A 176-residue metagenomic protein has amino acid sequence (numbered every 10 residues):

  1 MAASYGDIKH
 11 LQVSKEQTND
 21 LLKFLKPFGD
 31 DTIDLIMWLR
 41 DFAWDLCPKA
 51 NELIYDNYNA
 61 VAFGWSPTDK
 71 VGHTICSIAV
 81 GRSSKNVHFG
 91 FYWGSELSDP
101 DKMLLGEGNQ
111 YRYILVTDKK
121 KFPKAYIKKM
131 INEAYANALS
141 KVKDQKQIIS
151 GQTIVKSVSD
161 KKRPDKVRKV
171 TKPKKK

Functional and structural regions predicted by a protein language model:
M1-K176: Charge-dense, helix-prone N-terminal extensions
